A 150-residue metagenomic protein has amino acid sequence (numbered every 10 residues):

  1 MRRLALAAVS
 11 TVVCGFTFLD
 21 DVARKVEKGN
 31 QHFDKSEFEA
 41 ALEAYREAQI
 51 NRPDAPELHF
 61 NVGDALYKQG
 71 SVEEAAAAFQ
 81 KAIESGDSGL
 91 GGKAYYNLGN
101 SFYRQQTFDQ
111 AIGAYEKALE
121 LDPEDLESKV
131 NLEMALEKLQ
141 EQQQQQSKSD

Functional and structural regions predicted by a protein language model:
M1-L4: Positively charged n-region of N-terminal signal peptides that target proteins for export
A8, V12-A23: Bacterial Sec-dependent signal peptides at the C-terminal "C-region" and cleavage site
F16, Q31-H32, Q49-I50, S85 (+1 more regions): Short, contiguous strand/loop micro-motifs
D20-A44, N51: Alpha-helical segment of the N-proximal tetratricopeptide repeat
A40-Q80: N-terminal, post-signal-peptide region of Sec/Tat-exported proteins
D64-D150: Feature detects intrinsically disordered, low-complexity acidic/polar segments
